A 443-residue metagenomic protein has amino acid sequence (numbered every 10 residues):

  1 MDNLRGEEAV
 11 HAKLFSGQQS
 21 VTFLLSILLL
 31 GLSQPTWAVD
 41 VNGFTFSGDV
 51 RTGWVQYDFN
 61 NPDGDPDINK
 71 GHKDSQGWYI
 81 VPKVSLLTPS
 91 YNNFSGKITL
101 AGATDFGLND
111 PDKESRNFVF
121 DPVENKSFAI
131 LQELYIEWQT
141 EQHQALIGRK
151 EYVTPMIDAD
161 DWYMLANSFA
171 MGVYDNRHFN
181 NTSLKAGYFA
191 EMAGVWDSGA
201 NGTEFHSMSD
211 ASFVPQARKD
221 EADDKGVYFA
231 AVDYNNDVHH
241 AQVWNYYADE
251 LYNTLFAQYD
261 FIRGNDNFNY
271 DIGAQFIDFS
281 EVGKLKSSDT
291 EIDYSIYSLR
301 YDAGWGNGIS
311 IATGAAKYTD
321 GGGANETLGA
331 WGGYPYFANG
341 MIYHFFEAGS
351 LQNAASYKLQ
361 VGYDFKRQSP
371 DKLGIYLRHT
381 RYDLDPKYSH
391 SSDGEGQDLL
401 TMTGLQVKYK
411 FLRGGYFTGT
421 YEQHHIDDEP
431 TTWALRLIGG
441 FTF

Functional and structural regions predicted by a protein language model:
M1-N42: Cleavable N-terminal export/targeting peptides
I27-Y152, G172-H178, T182, G264-D266 (+4 more regions): Beta-barrel outer-membrane channel/assembly domains of diderm bacteria
T52-W54, A145-A159, L184-A186, A230 (+5 more regions): Transmembrane beta-strand segments that form the barrel wall of outer-membrane beta-barrel proteins
G53-P62, A103-N109, K150-D160, E191-V195 (+7 more regions): Sequence/structural signature of outer-membrane beta-barrel proteins
P66-H72, V119-P122, I157-D160, P215-R218 (+4 more regions): Extracellular loop and loop/strand-boundary signature of outer-membrane beta-barrel proteins
Q76-I80, F128-Q132, L165-A170, D224-Y228 (+6 more regions): Residues that define the transmembrane beta-barrel architecture of outer-membrane proteins
T182-V227, F268-A348, Q352, Y421-L435: Outer-membrane beta-barrel translocator/channel fold
A315-S392, T401-M402: C-terminal structural cap/anchor segments
